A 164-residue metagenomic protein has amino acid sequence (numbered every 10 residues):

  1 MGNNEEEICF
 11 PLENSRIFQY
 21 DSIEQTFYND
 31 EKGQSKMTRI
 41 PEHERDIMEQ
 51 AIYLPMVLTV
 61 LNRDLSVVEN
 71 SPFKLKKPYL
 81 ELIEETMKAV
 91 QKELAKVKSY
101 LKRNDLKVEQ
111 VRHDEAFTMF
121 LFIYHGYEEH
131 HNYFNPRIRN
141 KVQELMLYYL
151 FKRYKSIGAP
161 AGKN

Functional and structural regions predicted by a protein language model:
G2-F73: Long, hydrophobic N-terminal alpha-helical segment
G33-K36, H43, L65, P72 (+6 more regions): Generic, low-specificity signal for short hydrophobic/alpha-helical stretches with a mild N-terminal bias, encompassing
E44, M48, L61-L65, Y79 (+3 more regions): Generic structural signal of hydrophobic/aromatic residues within well-ordered alpha-helices of folded domains
M56, V60-Y100: Conserved, aromatic- and glycine-enriched, well-ordered alpha/beta core segments that occur as contiguous structural
E84-N164: Low-complexity intrinsically disordered segments
